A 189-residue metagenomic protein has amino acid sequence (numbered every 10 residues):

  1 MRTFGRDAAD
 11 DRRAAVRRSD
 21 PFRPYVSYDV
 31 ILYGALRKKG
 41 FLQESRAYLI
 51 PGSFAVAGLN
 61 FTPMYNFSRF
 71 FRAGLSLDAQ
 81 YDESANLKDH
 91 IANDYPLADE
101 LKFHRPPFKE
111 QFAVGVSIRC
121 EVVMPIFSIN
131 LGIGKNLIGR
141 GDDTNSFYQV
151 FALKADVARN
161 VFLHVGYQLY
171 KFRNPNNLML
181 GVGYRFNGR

Functional and structural regions predicted by a protein language model:
M1-D10, P175-R189: Outer-membrane beta-barrel "beta-signal"
P24-V26, S53-L59, E110-V114, N145-Q149 (+1 more regions): Residues that define the transmembrane beta-barrel architecture of outer-membrane proteins
Y28-L32, L75-L77, V116-C120, L131 (+3 more regions): Membrane-embedded beta-strand positions of outer-membrane beta-barrel proteins
L32-K38, A79-E83, M124-I126, I133-G139 (+2 more regions): Transmembrane beta-strands of outer-membrane beta-barrel pores
A35-N60: Surface-exposed strand-loop-strand hairpins of Gram-negative outer-membrane beta-barrel proteins
F41-I50, S84-F108: Flexible, solvent-exposed loop segments that connect beta-strands
T62-M64, R119-V123, K154-D156, G183-R185: Transmembrane beta-barrel domains of outer membrane proteins
F70-A73, M124-N130, A155-V165, G188-R189: Repeated loop/turn-to-beta-strand initiation elements of outer-membrane beta-barrel proteins
